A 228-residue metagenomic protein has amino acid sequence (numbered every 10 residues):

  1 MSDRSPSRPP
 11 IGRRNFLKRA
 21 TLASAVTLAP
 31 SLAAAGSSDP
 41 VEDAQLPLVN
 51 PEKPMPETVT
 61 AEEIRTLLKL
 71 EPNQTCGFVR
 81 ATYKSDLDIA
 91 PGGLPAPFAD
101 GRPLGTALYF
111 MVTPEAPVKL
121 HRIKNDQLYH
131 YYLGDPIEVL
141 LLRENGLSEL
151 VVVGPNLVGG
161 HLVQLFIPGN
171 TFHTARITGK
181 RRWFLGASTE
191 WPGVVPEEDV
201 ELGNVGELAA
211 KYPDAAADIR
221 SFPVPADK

Functional and structural regions predicted by a protein language model:
M1-I11, N15, S24-P30: N-terminal secretory signal peptides
T21: Short, locally clustered residues in the helix-turn-helix/winged-helix DNA-binding domain
L32-D43: Signal peptide processing junction and immediate N-terminal pro/mature segment of secreted/exported proteins
L46-L165, T174-A175, K180-R182, P192-V195 (+1 more regions): Non-catalytic, conserved peripheral segments adjacent to functional cores
N170-T171: Extracellular beta-helix/beta-solenoid repeat scaffolds
G186: Short, active-site-adjacent segments that bind or coordinate small-molecule cofactors and metal centers
T189: Histidine-centered acyl-transfer/condensation active-site motif and its immediate structural neighborhood
